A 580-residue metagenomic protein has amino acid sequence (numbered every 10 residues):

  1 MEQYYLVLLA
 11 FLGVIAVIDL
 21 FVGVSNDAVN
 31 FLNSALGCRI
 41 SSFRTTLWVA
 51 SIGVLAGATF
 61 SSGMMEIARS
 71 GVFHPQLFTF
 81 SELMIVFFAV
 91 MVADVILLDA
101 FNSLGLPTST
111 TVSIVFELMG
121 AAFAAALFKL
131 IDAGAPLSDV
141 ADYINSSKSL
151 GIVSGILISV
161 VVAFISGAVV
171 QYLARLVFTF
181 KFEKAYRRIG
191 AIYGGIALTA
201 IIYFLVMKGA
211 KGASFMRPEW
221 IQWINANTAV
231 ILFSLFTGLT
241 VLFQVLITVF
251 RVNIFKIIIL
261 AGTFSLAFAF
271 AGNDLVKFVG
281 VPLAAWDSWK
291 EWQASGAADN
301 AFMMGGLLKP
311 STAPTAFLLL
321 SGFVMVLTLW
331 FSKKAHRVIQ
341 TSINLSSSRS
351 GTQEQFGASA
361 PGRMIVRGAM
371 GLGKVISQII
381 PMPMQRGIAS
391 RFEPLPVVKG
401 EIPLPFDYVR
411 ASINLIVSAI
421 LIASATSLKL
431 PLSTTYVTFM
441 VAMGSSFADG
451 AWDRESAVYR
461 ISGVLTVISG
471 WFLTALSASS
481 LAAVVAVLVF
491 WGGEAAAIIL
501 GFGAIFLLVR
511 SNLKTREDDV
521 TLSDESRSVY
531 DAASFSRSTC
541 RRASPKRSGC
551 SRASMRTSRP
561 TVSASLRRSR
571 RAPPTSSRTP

Functional and structural regions predicted by a protein language model:
M1-F11, E66-I85, A210-N253, I343 (+1 more regions): Helix-loop-helix hairpins and the membrane-proximal interhelical loops of multi-pass alpha-helical transport proteins
V17-V24, A28, V54-I67, V90 (+17 more regions): Transmembrane alpha-helical segments of multi-pass membrane transport proteins and ion-pumping complexes
V24-L32, L36, I40, L104-M119 (+2 more regions): Short, non-helical or kinked segments that cap or interrupt transmembrane helices
S34-A141: Early transmembrane hairpin of solute transport permeases
R39-S51, G151, S295-A298, E455-V467: Membrane-interface alpha-helices at helix entry/exit sites of multi-pass transporters
L127-S146, L205-I221, P282-A285, K290-P310 (+1 more regions): Transmembrane helix-loop junctions at the membrane interface of multipass transporters and ion channels
I152-T248, I257-A261, A316-S332, S347-E354 (+2 more regions): Core mid-bundle transmembrane helix pairs that form the ion/substrate translocation pathway in diverse multi-pass
R349-S390, S511-T579: Non-transmembrane accessory domains of multi-pass membrane transporters/channels
